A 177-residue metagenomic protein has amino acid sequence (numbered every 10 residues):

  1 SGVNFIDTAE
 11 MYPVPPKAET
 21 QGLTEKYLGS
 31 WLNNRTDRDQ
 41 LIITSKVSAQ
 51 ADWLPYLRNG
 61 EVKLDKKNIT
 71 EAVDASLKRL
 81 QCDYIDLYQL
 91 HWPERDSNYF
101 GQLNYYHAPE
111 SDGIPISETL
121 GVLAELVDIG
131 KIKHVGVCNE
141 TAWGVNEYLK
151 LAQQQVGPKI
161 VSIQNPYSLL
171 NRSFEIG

Functional and structural regions predicted by a protein language model:
S1-V47, T70, D83, D128: N-terminal binding-site loop/beta-alpha segment at the start of enzyme catalytic domains that lines or forms
V3-F5, Q40-K46, R79, Y84-Q89 (+2 more regions): Structural preference for beta-strand elements that scaffold enzyme active sites
P15-E19, A49-L64, D96-Y105: Surface-exposed, active-site-proximal loop segments in enzymatic domains
K17-T20, T24, D65, I69 (+2 more regions): Residue-level preference for long, well-ordered alpha-helices that form the structural scaffold of enzyme catalytic
R35-V62, H91: Structural motif corresponding to the early beta-alpha repeats
K67-L77, T119-V122: Short, well-ordered amphipathic alpha-helical segments that serve as non-catalytic structural scaffolds within diverse
D74-D83, Q153: Phosphate/pyrophosphate-binding loops at sites that engage ATP/ADP/AMP, CoA/4′-phosphopantetheine, polyphosphate
P93-G177: Beta/alpha (TIM)-barrel catalytic core signal, keyed to glycine-rich beta->alpha loops juxtaposed to Asp/Glu that bind
